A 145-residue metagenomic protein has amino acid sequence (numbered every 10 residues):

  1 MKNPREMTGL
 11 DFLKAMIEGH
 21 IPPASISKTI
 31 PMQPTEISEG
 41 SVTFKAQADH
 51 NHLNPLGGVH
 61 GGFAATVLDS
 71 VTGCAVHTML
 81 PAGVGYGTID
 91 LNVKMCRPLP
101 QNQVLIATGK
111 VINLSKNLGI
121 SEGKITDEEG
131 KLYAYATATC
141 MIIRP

Functional and structural regions predicted by a protein language model:
M1-P145: Terminal targeting signals and extreme-terminal segments of soluble enzymes
